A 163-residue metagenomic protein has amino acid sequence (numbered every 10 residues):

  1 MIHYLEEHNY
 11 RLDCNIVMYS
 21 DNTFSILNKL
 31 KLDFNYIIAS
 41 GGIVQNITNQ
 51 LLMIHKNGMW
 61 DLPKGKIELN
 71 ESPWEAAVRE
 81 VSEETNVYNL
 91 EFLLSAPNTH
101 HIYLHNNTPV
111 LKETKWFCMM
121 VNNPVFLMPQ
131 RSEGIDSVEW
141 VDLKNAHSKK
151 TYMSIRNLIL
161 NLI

Functional and structural regions predicted by a protein language model:
M1-G41: Acidic, metal-coordinating catalytic segment for phosphate/diphosphate chemistry, firing primarily on the Nudix
D33-I38, N46-I47, L69-N70: A contiguous catalytic/ligand-binding core that recognizes phosphate-bearing ligands
N35-S40, N57, K112-T114: Short connector loops at helix/strand junctions that flank enzyme active sites, especially segments positioning acidic
S40-I43, N49-M53: Conserved active-site beta-strand-loop modules that form the wall/rim of enzyme catalytic pockets and either contain
V44-Q45, C118: Conserved hydrophobic "DFG−1" position in protein kinase catalytic cores
P63: Compact nucleic-acid interaction/catalytic patches
I67-I155: Unchanged
R156-I163: Charged phosphate-binding loop/patch that engages nucleotide di/tri-phosphates or the phosphate backbone of nucleic
